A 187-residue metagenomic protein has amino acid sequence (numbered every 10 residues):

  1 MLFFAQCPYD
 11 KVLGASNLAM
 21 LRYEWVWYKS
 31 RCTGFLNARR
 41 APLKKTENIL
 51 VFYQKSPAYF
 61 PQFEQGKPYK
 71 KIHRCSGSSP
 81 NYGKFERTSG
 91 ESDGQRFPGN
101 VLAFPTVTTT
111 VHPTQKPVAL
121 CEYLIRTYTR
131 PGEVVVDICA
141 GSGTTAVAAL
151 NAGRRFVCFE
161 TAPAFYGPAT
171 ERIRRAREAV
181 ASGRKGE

Functional and structural regions predicted by a protein language model:
M1-P168: Core catalytic lobe of class I
L18, R172-R175: Short low-complexity, flexible loop/linker segments enriched in glycine and/or proline with clustered acidic
P168-A169, G186: Charge-dense, low-complexity polyampholytic segments
R174-E187: S-adenosyl-L-methionine
